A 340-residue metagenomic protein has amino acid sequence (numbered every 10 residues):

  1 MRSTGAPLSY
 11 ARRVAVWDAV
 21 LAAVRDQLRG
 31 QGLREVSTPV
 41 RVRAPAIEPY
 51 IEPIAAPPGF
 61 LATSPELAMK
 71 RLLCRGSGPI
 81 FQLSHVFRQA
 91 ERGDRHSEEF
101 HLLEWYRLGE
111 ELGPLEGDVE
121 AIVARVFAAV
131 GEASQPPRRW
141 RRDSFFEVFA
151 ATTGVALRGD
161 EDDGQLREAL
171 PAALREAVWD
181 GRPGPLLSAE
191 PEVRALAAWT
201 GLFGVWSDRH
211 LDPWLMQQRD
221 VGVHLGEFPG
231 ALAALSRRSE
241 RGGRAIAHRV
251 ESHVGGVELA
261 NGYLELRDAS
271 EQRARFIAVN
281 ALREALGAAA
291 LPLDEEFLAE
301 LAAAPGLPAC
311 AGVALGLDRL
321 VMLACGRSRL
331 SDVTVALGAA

Functional and structural regions predicted by a protein language model:
M1-S3, V14, L28: Auxiliary tRNA-acceptor-end handling modules of aminoacyl-tRNA synthetases
A6-W17, A55-T63: Aromatic/His-enriched, Gly/Pro-containing loop or helix-boundary segments that lie immediately adjacent to catalytic
P7-S9, F100-G109, G131-S134: Short acidic, glycine/Ser/Thr-rich loop/turn "cap" segments at secondary-structure junctions
L21, R25, E116-V123, R273: Hydrophobic face of alpha-helices
R25, L33, P39-L72, P79-L108 (+1 more regions): A translation/RNA-centric and nucleic-acid-associated enzymatic feature enriched in Class II aminoacyl-tRNA synthetases
Q27-Q31, V126-A129: Short alpha-helical functional segments enriched in proximate histidine and acidic residues
L112, E116-R141, F145: Acidic, low-complexity central loop/insert segments
Q135-L157, P308: Short, conserved secondary-structure transition motifs
